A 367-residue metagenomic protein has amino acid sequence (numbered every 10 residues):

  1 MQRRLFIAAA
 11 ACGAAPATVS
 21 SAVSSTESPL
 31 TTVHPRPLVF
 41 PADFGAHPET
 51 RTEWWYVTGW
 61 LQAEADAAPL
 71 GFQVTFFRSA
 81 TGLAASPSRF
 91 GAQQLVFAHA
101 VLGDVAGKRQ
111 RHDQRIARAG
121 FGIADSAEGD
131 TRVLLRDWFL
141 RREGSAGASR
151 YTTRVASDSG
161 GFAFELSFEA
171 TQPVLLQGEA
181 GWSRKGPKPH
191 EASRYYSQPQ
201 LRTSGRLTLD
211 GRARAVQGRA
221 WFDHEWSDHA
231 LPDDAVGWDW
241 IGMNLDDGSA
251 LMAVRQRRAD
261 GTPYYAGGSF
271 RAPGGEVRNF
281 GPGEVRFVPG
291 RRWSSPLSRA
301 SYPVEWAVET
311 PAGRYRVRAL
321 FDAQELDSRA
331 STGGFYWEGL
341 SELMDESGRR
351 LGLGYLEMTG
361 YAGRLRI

Functional and structural regions predicted by a protein language model:
L5-V23: N-terminal export signals
S21-I367: Structured soluble/peripheral alpha/beta segments that form catalytic or ligand/cofactor-binding pockets
